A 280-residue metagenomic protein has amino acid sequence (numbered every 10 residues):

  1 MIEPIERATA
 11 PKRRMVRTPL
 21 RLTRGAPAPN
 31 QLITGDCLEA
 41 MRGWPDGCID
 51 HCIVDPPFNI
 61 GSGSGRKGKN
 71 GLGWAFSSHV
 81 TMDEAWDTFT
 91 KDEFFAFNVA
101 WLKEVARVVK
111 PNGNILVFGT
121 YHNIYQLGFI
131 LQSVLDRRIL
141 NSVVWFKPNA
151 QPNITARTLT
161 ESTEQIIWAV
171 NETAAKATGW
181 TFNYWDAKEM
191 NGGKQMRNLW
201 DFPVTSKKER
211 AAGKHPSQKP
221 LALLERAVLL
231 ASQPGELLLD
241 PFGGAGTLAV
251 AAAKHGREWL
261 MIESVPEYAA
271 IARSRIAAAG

Functional and structural regions predicted by a protein language model:
M1-I271: Core catalytic lobe of class I
A269, R273-G280: C-terminal helical cap(s) of enzyme catalytic domains, especially alpha/beta-barrels
